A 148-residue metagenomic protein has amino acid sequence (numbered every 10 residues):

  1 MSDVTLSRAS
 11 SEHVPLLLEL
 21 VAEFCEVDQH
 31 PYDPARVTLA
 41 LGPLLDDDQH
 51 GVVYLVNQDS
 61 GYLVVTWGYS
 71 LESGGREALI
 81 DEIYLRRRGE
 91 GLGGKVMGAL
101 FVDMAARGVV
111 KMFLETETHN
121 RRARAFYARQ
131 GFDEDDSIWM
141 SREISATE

Functional and structural regions predicted by a protein language model:
S2, R129, S141-E148: Terminal substrate-recognition subdomain of acyl/acetyltransferases
R8-G75, D81, M97, D103 (+3 more regions): Acetyl-CoA-dependent GNAT
A9, I83-L85, T116: Hydrophobic adenine-recognition pocket in adenosine-nucleotide-binding enzymes
G68, R86-R88, E117: Residue-level recognition of the GNAT/N-acetyltransferase active site
L85, E90-V102, A125-R129: Conserved acetyl-CoA-binding loop-helix of GNAT-fold acetyltransferases
A105-T116: Conserved GNAT acetyl-CoA-binding A-motif
A128-S137: Conserved acetyl-CoA-binding loop of GNAT-fold acetyltransferases
